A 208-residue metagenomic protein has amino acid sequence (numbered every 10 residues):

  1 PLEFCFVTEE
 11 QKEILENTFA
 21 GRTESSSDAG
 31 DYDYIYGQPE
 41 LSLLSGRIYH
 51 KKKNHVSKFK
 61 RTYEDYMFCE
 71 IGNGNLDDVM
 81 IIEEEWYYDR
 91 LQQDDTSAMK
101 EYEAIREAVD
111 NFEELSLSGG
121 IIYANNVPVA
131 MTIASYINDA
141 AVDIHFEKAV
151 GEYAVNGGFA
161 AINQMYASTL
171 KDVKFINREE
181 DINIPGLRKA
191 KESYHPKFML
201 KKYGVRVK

Functional and structural regions predicted by a protein language model:
P1-L2, G21-T23, E64, D172 (+1 more regions): Structural alpha-beta junctions
L2-T18, G30-D33: Short, glycine/charge-rich beta-strand/loop segments that flank catalytic centers and engage negatively charged groups
C5, C69, F175-R178: Short catalytic-loop micro-motif centered on adjacent basic/acidic residues
Q11-S26, N54, I182-M199: Conserved active-site alpha-helix within GNAT-family acetyltransferase domains
F19-T96: Acyltransferase donor/substrate-recognition loop-hinge adjacent to the catalytic core
K52, A104-I105, N163: Amphipathic coiled-coil/heptad-repeat helices and related helical stalk/stem segments that mediate oligomerization
G74-V127: Short, conserved active-site entrance elements at the starts or edges of catalytic domains
G119-V207: Aromatic (often tryptophan-rich) hydrophobic motifs at membrane interfaces
